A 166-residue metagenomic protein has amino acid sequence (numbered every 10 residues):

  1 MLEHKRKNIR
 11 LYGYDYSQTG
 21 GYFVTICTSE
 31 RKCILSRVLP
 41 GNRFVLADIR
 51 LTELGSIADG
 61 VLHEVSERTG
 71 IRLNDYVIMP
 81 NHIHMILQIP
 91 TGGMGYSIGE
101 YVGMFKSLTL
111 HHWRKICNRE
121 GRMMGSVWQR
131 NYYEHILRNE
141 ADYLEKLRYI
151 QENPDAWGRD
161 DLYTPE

Functional and structural regions predicted by a protein language model:
M1-E166: Short catalytic/metal-binding and nucleic-acid-binding patches
